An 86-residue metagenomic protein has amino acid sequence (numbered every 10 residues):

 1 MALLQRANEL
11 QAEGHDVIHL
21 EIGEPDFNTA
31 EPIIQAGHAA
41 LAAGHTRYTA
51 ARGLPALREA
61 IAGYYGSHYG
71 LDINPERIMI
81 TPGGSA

Functional and structural regions predicted by a protein language model:
M1-G83: N-terminal small-domain helix-loop-helix segment of the aminotransferase-like
